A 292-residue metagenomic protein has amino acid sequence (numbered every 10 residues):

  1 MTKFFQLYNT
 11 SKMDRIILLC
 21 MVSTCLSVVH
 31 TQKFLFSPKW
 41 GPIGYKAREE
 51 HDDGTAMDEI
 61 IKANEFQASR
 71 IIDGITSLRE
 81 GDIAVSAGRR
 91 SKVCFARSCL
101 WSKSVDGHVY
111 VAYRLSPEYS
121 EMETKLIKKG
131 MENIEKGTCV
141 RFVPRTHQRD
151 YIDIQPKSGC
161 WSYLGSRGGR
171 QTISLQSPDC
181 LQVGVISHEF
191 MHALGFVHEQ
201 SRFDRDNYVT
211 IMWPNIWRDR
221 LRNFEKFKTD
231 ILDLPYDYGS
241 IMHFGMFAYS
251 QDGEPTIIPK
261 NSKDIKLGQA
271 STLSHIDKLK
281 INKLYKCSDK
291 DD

Functional and structural regions predicted by a protein language model:
T2-L7: Polybasic, low-complexity terminal segments and linkers that are predominantly intrinsically disordered and enriched
Y8-D292: Zinc-dependent metalloendopeptidases
